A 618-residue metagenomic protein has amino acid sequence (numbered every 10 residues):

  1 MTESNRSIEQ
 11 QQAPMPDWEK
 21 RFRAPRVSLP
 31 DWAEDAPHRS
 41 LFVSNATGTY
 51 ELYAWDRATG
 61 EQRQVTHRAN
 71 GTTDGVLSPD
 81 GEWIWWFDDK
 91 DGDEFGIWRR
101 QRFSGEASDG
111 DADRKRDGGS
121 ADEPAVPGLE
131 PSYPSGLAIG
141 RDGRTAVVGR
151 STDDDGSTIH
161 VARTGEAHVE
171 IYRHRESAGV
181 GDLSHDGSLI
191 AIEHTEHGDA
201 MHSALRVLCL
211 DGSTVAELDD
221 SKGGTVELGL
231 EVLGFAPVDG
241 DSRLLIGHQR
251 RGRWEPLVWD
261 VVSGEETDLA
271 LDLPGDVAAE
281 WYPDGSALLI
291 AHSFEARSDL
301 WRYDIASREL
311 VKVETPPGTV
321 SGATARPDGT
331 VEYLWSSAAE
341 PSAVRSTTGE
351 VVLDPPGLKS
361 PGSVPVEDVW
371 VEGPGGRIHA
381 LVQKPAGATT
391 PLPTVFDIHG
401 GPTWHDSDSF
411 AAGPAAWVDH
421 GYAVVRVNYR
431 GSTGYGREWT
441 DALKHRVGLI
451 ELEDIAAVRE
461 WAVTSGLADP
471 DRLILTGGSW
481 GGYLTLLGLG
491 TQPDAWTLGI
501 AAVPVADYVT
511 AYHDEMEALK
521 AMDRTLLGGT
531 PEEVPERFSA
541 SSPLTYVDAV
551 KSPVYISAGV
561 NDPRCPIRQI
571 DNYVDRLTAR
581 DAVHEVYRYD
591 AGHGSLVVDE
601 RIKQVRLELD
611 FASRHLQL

Functional and structural regions predicted by a protein language model:
T2-R63, H67-T390, P402-H420, V447 (+1 more regions): Peripheral, non-catalytic segments that deliver or gate enzyme domains
V43, Q383, D397-I398, T476 (+1 more regions): Short hydrophobic segments within beta-strands
D89, D397-P402, S479, G559: Glycine-rich His-Gly loop
V147, V369, F396, V425 (+3 more regions): Hydrophobic/aromatic beta-strand patches that form the interior of the parallel beta-sheet core in alpha/beta enzyme
I378, P393, R472: Alpha/beta-hydrolase fold active-site loops
D397-G400, A416, R426: Structural cue for short, hydrophobic secondary-structure segments
V418-N428, E585: A fold-wide structural signal in alpha/beta-hydrolase
Y429-L618: Active-site-proximal cap/loop segments of hydrolase catalytic domains
